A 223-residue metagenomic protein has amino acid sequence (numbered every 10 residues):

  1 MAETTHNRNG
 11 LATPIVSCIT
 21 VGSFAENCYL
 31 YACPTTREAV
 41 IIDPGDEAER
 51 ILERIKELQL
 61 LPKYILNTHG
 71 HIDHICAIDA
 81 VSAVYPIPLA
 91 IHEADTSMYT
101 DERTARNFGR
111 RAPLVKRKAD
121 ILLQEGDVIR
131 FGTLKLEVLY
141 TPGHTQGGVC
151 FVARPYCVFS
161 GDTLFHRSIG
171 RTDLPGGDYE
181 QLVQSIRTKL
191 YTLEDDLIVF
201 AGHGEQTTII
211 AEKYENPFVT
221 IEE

Functional and structural regions predicted by a protein language model:
M1-T4: C-terminal regulatory/interaction regions
R8-L58, C150-S160: Conserved beta-strand hairpin/beta-sheet module of binuclear metal-dependent hydrolase folds, prominently
I19-V21, A112, K118-D120, Y140-P142: Short Gly/Pro-enriched turn/cap motifs at secondary-structure boundaries
Y31, T68, T141: Conserved S/T- and glycine-rich ATP-binding loop of Class I adenylate-forming
T35-T36, D46, I72, D95 (+3 more regions): Short, glycine/acidic-enriched loop or turn micro-motifs at the edges of active sites
V40, Y64-L66, L89, F159 (+1 more regions): Residue-level marker for buried hydrophobic side chains located in beta-strands that build the well-ordered beta-sheet
E47-R130, Y214-F218: Active-site HxH/HxHxD metal-binding segment of metal-dependent hydrolases
L60, T104-F108, L134-E223: Metallo-beta-lactamase
